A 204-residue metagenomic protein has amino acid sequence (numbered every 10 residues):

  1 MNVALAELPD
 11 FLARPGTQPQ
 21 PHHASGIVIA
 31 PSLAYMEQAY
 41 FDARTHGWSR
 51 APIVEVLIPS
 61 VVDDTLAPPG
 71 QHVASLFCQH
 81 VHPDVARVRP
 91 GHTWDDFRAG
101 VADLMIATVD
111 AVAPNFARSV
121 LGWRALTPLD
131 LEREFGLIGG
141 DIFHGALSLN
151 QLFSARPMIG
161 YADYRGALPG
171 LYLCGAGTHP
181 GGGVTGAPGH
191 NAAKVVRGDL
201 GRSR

Functional and structural regions predicted by a protein language model:
M1-A67: Mid-domain catalytic core of redox enzymes that form a hydrophobic substrate pocket/lid adjacent to a catalytic redox
M1-F11, Q71, T93, F97-M105 (+1 more regions): C-terminal structured subdomain/cap of oxidoreductase catalytic cores
A4-A6, P15-G16, A24-I29, P68-L104: Conserved FAD/dinucleotide-binding core of flavoprotein oxidoreductases
A4-L8, V61, V81, P114 (+1 more regions): Residue-level marker of positions within ordered structural domains that often coincide with functionally constrained
L8-P9, F41-A51, P69, T93-L129 (+1 more regions): Flavin-binding catalytic cores
P9-L12, V62-T65, H82-V85, D130 (+1 more regions): Flexible loop/turn segments at secondary-structure boundaries
S49-L57, A111-H179: A glycine-rich dinucleotide-binding beta-alpha-beta segment and adjacent secondary-structure elements that constitute
V85, P114, G198-G201: A generic secondary-structure boundary signal that marks alpha-helix termini
